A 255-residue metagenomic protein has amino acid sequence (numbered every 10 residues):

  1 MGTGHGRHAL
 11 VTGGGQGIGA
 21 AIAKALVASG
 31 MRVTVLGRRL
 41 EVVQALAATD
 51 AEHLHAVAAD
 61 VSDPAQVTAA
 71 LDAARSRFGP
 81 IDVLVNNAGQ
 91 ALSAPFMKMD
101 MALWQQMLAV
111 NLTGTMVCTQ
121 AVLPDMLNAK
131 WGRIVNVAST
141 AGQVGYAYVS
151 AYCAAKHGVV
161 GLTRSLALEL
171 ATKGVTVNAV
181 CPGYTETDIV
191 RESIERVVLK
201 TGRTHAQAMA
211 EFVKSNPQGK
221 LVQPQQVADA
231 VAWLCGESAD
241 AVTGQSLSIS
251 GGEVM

Functional and structural regions predicted by a protein language model:
G15-Q16: Conserved glycine-rich cofactor-binding loop
F78, M116, W131, Q218-I249 (+1 more regions): C-terminal substrate-recognition "lid" of short-chain dehydrogenase/reductases
P95-F96, L103-L108, I134, F212: Substrate-binding pocket helix/loop in short-chain dehydrogenase/reductase
T119, A155, T163: Active-site helix of classical SDR
P124, L168-E169, D240: Alpha-helical segment proximal to the catalytic Tyr-Lys
S139: Residue(s) in the substrate-gating loop at a strand-loop-helix junction that position the organic substrate next
A171, T176, V242-G244: Short, small/polar-rich loop/turn modules that mediate ligand/substrate recognition or access, typified
